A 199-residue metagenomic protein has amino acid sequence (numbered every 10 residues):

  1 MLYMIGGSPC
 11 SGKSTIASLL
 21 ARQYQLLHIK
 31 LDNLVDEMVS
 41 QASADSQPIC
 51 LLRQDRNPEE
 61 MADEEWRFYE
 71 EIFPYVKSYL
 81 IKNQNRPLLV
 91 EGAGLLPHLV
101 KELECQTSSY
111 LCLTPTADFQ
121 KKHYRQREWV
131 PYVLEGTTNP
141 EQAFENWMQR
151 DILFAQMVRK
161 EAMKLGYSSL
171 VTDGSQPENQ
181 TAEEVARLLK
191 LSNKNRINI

Functional and structural regions predicted by a protein language model:
I5: Hydrophobic anchor at the beta1->P-loop junction of P-loop NTPases
C10-S11: ATP-binding Walker
S14: Walker A/P-loop
A21-D32: Post-Walker A helix-loop "phosphate-sensing" segment adjacent to the P-loop in P-loop NTPases
L27, S40-P87: Conserved nucleotide-sensing/catalytic segment adjacent to the nucleotide-binding pocket in NTP-handling enzymes
V90-G136: ATP-dependent NMP and nucleoside kinases share a basic, alpha-helical "lid"
L153-I199: NTP-dependent small-molecule kinase module
